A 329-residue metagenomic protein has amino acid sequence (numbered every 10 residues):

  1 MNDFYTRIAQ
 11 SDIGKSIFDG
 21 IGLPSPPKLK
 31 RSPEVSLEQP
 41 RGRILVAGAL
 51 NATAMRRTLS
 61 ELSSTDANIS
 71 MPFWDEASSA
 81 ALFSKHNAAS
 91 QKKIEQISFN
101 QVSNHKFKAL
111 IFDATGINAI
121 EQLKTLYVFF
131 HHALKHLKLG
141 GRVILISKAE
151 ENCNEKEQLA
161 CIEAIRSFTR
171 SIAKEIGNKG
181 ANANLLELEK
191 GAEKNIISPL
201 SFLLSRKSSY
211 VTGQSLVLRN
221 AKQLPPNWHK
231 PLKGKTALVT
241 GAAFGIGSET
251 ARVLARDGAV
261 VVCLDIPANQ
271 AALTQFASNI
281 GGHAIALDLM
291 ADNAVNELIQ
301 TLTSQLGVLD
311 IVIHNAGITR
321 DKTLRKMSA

Functional and structural regions predicted by a protein language model:
M1-P231: Glycine-rich nucleotide cofactor-binding loops and adjacent beta-alpha elements of adenine nucleotide/dinucleotide sites
L50-N51, T236, A243-F244: Conserved glycine-rich cofactor-binding loop
A52-R57, G245, E249, T319: NAD(P)H-binding Rossmann-fold N-terminus in SDR/SDR-like oxidoreductases, specifically the glycine-rich beta1-alpha1
D66-A80, A259-Q275: Conserved glycine-rich Rossmann-like NAD(P)H-binding loop of the short-chain dehydrogenase/reductase
F112-I117, K148-A149, F244, I311-R320: Flexible cofactor-recognition loop at the NAD(P)H-binding site of Rossmann-like short-chain dehydrogenase/reductase
Y127, S328-A329: Short, well-ordered secondary-structure patches that form non-catalytic structural/interaction elements within domains
I285-E297, A329: The beta1-alpha1 cofactor-binding region of Rossmann-like NAD(H)/NADP(H)-dependent oxidoreductases
T323-L324: Primarily marks hydrophobic transmembrane alpha-helices of the MFS/SLC 12-helix fold
